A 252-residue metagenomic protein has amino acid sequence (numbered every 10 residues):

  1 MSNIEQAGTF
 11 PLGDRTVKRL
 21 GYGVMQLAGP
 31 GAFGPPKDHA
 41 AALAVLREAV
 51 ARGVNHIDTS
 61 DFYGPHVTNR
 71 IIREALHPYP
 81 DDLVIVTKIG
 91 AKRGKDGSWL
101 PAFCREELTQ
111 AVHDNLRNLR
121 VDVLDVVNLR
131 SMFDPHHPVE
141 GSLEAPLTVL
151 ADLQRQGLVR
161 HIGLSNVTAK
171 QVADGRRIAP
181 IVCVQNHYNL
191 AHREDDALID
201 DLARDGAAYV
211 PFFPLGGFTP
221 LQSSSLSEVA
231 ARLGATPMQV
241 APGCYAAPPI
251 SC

Functional and structural regions predicted by a protein language model:
M1-L83: N-terminal binding-site loop/beta-alpha segment at the start of enzyme catalytic domains that lines or forms
I4, M132-C252: Beta/alpha (TIM)-barrel catalytic core signal, keyed to glycine-rich beta->alpha loops juxtaposed to Asp/Glu that bind
R15-L20, G53-H56, Y79-L83, V121-D125 (+4 more regions): Short, well-ordered coil/turn segments that N-cap beta-strands
Y22, A42, I57, I72 (+8 more regions): Conserved, mostly hydrophobic/aromatic
Q26-A40, K95-E106, D134-V139: Active-site mouth loops of central-metabolism enzymes
P35-A49, F103-R120, T168-A173: Short, acidic/polar
D82-K95: A short, structured active-site edge motif that brings together acidic residues
L116-H137: Active-site groove signature of glycoside hydrolases
